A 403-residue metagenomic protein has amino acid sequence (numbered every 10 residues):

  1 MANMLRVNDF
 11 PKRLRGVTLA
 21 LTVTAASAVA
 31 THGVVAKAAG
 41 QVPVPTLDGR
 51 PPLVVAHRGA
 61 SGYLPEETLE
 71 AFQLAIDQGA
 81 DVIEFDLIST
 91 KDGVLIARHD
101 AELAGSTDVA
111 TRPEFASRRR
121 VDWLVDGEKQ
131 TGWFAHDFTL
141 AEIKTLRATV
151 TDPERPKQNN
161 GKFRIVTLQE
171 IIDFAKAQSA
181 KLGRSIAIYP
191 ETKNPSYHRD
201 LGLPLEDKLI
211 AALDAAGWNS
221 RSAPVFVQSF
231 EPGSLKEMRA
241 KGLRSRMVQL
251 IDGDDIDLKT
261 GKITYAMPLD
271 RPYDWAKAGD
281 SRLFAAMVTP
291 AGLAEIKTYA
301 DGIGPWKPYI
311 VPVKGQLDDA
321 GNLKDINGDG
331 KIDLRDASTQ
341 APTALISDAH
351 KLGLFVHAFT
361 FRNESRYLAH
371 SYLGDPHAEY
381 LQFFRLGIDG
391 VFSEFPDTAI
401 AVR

Functional and structural regions predicted by a protein language model:
A2-R6, F10, R15-L19, V34-R403: Phosphate-group recognition and catalysis centered on beta-loop-alpha active-site segments
T18-A30: Bacterial N-terminal signal peptides
